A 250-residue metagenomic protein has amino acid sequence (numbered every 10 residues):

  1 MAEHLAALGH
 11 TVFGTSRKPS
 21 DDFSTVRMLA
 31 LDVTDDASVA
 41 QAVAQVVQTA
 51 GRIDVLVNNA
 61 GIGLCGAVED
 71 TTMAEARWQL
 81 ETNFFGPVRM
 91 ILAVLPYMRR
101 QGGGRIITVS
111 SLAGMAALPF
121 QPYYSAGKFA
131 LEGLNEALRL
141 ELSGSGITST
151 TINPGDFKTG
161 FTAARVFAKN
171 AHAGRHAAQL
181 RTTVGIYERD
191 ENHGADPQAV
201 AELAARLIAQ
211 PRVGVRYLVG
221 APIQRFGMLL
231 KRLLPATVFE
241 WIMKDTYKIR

Functional and structural regions predicted by a protein language model:
M1-F13: Canonical Rossmann dinucleotide-binding motif of NAD(H)/NADP(H)-dependent dehydrogenases/reductases, specifically
S24-A37: Rossmann-fold cofactor-recognition segment
A67-V68, E75-R77: Substrate-binding pocket helix/loop in short-chain dehydrogenase/reductase
I91, G127-A130: Active-site helix of classical SDR
I91-L92, E136: A short, exposed helix-loop element centered on a Lys and neighboring polar residues
S111: Residue(s) in the substrate-gating loop at a strand-loop-helix junction that position the organic substrate next
E141-E191: C-terminal beta-strand-loop-alpha-helix "lid" module of Rossmann-like NAD(P)-dependent dehydrogenases
